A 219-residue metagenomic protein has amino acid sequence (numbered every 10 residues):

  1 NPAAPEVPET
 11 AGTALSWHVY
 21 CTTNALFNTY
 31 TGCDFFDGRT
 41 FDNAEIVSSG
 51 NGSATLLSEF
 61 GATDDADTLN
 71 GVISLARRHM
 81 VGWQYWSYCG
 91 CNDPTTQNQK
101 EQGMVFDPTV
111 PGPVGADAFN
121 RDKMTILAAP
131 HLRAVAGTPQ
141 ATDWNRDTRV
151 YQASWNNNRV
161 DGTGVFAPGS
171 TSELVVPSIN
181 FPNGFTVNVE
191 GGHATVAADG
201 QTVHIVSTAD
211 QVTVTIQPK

Functional and structural regions predicted by a protein language model:
N1-H79: Extracellular glycoside hydrolase catalytic/binding regions
A3-T10, S16, D65-I179, F185-E190 (+1 more regions): Aromatic-rich peripheral "rim/lid" segments of glycoside hydrolase catalytic domains that contact and position glycan
V19, S178-N180, A209: A broadly conserved detector of short glycine/acidic/proline-rich loop/turn motifs that flank catalytic sites and bind
G191-V196: Short, solvent-exposed loop/linker segments at beta-strand-coil boundaries, enriched for Pro/Gly and Ser/Thr
A198-T202: Short, solvent-exposed loop/turn segments in extracellular or other extracytoplasmic domains
V203-K219: Surface-exposed interaction regions enriched in Ser/Thr/Asp/Glu that occur as long low-complexity tracts or repetitive
